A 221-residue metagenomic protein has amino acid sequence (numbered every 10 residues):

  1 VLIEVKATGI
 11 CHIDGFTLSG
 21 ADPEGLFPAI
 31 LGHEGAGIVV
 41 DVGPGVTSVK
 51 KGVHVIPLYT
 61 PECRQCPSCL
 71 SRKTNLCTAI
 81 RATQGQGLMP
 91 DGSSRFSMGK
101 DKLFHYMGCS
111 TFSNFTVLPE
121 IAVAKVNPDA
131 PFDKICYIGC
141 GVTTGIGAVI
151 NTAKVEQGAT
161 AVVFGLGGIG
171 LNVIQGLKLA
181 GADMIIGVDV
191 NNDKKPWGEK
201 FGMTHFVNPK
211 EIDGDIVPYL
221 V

Functional and structural regions predicted by a protein language model:
V1-T8, A21-L70, N75, T83 (+1 more regions): Glycine-rich beta-strand-centered segment in the early N-terminal region that forms part of a ligand/cofactor-binding
E4, G32, I56-Y59, I138 (+3 more regions): Active-site-adjacent beta-strand anchor residues
H12, H33, G147: Histidine-centered active-site/metal-ligand motif
H12-S19: Cytochrome P450 core scaffold surrounding the K-helix E-X-X-R motif and the conserved "meander" helix-loop region
Q65-F164: NAD(P)H dinucleotide-binding glycine-rich loop of Rossmann-like/cofactor-binding domains, especially the beta1-alpha1
T160-L166, Q175-V221: Adenosine-nucleotide cofactor-binding segment
G170-L171: N-terminal Rossmann-fold NAD(P) dinucleotide-binding loop
